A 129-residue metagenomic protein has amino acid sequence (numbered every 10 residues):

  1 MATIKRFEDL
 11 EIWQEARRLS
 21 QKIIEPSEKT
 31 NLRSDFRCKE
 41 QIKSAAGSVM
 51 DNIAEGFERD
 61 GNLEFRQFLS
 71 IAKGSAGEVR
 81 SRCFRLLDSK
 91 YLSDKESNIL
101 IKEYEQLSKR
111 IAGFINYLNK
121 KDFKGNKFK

Functional and structural regions predicted by a protein language model:
M1-K129: Amphipathic alpha-helical assembly/interaction segments
